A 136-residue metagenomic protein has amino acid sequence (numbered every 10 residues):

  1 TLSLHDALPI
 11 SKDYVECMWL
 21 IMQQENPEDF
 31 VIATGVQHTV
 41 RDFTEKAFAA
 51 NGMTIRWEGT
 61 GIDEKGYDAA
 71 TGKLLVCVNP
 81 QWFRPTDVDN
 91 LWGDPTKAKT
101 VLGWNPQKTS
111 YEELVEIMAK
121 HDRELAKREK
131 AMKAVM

Functional and structural regions predicted by a protein language model:
L2-M136: C-terminal substrate-binding subdomain of Rossmann-fold SDR/epimerase-dehydratase oxidoreductases
